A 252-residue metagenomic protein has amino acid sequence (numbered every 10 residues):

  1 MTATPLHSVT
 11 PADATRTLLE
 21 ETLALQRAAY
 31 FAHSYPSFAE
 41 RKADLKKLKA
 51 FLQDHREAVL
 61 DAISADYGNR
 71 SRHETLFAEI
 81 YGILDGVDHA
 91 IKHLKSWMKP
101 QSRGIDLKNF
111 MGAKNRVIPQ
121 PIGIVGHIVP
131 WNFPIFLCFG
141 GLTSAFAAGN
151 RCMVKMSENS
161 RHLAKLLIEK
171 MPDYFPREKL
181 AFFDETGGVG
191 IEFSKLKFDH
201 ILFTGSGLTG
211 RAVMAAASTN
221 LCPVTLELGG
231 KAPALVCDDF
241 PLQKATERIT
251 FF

Functional and structural regions predicted by a protein language model:
M1-N115: N-terminal Rossmann-like NAD(P)+-binding subdomain of aldehyde/semialdehyde dehydrogenases
D13, L208-F252: ALDH superfamily catalytic-core signature
R41, V87, G149, L180 (+2 more regions): Residue-level signal for inorganic ion chemistry
D106-Y174, E178, L221, Q243: Conserved small-residue-rich beta-alpha loop and adjacent elements that most often cradle the phosphate/pyrophosphate
A113-N115, A181-D199: A structured beta-alpha segment of the ubiquitous adenosine-cofactor-binding alpha/beta core
I128, T186, T204, F252: Conserved residues at the C-terminal ends of beta-strands
N150, K155-S157, D184, T204-G205 (+1 more regions): Short beta->alpha connector loops at strand-helix junctions that form conserved, small/polar/Pro-enriched
